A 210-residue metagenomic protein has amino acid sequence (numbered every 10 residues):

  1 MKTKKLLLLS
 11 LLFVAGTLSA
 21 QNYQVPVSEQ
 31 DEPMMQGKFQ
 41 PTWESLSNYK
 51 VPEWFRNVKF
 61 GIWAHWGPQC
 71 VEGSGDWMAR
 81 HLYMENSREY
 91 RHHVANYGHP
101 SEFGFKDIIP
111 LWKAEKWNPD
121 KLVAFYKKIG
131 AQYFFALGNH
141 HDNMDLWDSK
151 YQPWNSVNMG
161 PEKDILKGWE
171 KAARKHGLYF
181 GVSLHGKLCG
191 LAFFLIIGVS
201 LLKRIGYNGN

Functional and structural regions predicted by a protein language model:
M1-Y23: Bacterial Sec-dependent N-terminal signal peptides
Q21-N210: Mature catalytic domains of secreted/periplasmic carbohydrate-active enzymes
